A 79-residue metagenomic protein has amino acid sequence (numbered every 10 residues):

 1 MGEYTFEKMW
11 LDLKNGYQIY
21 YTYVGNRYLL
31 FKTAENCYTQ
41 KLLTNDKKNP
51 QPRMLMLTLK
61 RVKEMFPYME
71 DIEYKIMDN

Functional and structural regions predicted by a protein language model:
M1-T22: Negatively charged, low-complexity tracts enriched in Asp/Glu with abundant Ser/Thr
F6-E7, K41, D71, K75-I76: N-terminal export/targeting and maturation segments
V24-N26: Short strand-coil-strand connectors
K32-P50: Short, surface-exposed, low-complexity cationic segments
P50-N79: Mixed-charge, Lys/Arg-enriched low-complexity segments
